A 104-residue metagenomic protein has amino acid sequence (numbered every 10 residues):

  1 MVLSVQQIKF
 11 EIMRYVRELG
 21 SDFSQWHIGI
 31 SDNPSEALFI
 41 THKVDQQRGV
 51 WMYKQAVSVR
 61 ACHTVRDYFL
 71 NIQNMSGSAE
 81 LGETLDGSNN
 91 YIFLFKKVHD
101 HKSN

Functional and structural regions predicted by a protein language model:
M1-N104: GIY-YIG nuclease catalytic motif and its immediate N-terminal context
